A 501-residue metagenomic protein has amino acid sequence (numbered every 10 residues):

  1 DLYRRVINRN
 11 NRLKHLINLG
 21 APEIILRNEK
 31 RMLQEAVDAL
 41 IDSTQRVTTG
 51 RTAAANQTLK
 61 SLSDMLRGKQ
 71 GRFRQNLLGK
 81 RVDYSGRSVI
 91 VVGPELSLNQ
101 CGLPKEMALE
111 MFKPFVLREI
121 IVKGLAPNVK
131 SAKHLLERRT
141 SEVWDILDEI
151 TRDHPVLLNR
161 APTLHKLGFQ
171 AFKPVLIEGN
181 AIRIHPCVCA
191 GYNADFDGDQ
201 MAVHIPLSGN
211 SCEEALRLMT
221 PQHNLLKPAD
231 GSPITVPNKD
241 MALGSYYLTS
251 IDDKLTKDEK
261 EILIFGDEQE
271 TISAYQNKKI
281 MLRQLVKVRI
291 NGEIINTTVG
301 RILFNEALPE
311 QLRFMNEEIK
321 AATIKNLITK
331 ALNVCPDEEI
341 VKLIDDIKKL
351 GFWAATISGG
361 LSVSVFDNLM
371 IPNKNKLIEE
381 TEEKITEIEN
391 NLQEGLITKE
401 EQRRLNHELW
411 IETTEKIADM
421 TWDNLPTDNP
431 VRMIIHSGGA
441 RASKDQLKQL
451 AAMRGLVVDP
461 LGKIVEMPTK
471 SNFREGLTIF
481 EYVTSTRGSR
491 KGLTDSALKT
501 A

Functional and structural regions predicted by a protein language model:
D1-K60, R67-R118, V175-K399, Q446-A501: Feature marking long nucleic-acid-engaging regions of large polymerase/nuclease enzymes
S61-D64, S131-L136, Y482: Intrinsically disordered, low-complexity segments used for protein-protein interactions
I120, G124: Catalytic core of tubulin tyrosine ligase-like
V129-K173: Long, charge-dense accessory insertions within large macromolecular proteins
D145-P162, E400-A451: Gly/Pro-rich turn-and-neighbor structural signature
